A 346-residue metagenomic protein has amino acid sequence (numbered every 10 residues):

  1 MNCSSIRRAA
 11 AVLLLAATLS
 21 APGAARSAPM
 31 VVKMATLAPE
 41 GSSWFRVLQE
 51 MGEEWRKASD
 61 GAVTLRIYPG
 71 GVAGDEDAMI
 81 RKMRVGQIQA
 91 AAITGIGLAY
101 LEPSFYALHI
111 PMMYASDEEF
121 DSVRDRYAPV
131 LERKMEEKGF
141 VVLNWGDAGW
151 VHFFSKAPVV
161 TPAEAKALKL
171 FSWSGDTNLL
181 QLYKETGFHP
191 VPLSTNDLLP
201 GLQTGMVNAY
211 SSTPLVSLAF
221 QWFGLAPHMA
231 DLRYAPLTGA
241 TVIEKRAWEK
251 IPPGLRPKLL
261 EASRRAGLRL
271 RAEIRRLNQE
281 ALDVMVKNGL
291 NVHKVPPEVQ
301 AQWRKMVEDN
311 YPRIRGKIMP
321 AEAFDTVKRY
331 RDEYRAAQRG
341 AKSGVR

Functional and structural regions predicted by a protein language model:
M1-S5: N-terminal secretory signal peptides that target proteins for export/translocation
A10-A21: Bacterial N-terminal signal peptides
A11, R26-E119, Y127-R346: N-terminal secretory/targeting leader peptides
